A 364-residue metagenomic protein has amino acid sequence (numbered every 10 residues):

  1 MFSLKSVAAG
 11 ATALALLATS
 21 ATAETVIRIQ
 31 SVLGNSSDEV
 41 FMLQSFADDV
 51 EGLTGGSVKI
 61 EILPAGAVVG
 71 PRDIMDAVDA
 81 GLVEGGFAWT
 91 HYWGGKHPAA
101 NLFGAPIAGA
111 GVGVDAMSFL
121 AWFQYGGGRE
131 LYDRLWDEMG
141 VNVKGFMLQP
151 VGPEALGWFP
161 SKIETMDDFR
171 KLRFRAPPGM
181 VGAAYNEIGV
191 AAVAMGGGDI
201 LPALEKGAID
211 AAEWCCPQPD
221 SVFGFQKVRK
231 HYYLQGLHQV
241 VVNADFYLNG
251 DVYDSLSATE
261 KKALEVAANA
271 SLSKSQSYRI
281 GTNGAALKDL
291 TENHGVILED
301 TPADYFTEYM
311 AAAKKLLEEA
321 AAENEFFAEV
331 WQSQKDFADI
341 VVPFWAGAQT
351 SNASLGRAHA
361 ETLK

Functional and structural regions predicted by a protein language model:
M1-S3, L17: Intrinsic disorder/low-complexity segments
F2, A9, E24-S118, E138-K364: N-terminal secretory/targeting leader peptides
A9-L16: Hydrophobic helical h-region of N-terminal Sec-dependent signal peptides in bacterial secretory/periplasmic proteins
L17-A23: Sec/Tat signal peptide C-region and signal peptidase I cleavage site
S118-A121, Y132: Divalent-metal coordination cores built from histidine and acidic residues
G126-G140: Hinge/lid segment of periplasmic solute-binding proteins
